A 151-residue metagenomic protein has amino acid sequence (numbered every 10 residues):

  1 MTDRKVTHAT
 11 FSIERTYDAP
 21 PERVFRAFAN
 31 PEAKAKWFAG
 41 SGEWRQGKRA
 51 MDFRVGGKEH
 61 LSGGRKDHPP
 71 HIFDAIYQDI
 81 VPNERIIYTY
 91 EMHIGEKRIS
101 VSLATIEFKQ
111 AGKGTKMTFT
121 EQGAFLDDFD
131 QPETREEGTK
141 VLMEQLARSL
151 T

Functional and structural regions predicted by a protein language model:
M1-W44: Hydrophobic ligand-binding cavity/cleft-lining segments
H8-E14, P21, Q46, K58 (+4 more regions): Intrinsic-disorder/low-complexity, polar/charged segments enriched in Ser/Thr/Lys/Arg/Asp/Glu/Gln
S12, E32-P70: Short beta-edge strand/loop motif at the mouth of beta-sheet-based domains
R15, K48-R49, F73-D79, S102-K109: Hydrophobic/aromatic beta-strand elements that line small-molecule binding cavities or substrate pockets in beta-rich
P21-E22, D52-R54, Q78-R85, E107-K116: A short, structured loop/turn motif at beta-sheet edges
V24-F25, K34, E59, Y77 (+4 more regions): Hydrophobic pocket/interface hotspot
K58-P82, I86-Y88: Helix-adjacent hinge/juxtasegments
T118, G123-T151: A conserved amphipathic terminal alpha-helix motif
